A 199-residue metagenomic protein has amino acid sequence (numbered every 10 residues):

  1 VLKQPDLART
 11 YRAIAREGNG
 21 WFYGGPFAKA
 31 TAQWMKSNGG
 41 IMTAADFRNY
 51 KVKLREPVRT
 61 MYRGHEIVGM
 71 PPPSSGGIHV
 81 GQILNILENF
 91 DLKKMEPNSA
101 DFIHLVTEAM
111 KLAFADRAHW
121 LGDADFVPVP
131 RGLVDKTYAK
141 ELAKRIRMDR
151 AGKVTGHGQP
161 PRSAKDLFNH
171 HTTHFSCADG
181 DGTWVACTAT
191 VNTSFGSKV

Functional and structural regions predicted by a protein language model:
V1-E17, F22-G24, A28-P71, S75 (+2 more regions): Noncatalytic scaffold domains of N-terminal-nucleophile
Q4, F90-T190: Internal maturation/activation junctions in enzymes
S75, N192-T193: Short, surface-exposed beta-strand-loop junctions and turns on beta-sheet-rich folds
I78: Flexible, polar/acidic helix-loop-strand segments at domain edges
S194-V199: A short, polar/charged loop-to-alpha-helix boundary motif
